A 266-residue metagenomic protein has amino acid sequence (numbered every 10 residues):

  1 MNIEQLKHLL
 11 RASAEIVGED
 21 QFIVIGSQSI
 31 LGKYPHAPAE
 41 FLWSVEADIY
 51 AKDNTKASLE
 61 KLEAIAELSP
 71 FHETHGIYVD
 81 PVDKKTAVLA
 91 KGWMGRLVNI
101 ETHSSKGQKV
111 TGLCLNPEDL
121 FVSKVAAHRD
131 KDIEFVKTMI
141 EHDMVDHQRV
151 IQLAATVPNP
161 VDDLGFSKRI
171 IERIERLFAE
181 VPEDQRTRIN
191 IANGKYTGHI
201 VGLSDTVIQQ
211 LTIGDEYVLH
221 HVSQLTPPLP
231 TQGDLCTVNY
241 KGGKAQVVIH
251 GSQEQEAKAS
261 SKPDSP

Functional and structural regions predicted by a protein language model:
M1-P182: Compositionally biased terminal segments of proteins
A179-P266: Extended intrinsically disordered terminal tails
